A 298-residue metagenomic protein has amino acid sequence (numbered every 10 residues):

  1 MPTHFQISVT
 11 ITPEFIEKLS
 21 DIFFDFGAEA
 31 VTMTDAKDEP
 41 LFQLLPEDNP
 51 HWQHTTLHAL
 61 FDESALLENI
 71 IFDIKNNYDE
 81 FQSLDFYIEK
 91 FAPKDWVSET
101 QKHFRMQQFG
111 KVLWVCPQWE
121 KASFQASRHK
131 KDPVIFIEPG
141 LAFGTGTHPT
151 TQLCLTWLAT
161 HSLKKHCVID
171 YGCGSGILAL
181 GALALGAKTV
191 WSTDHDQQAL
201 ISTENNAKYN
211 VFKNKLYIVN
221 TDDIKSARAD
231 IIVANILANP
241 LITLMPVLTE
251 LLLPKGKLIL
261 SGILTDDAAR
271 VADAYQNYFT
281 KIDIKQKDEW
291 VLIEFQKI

Functional and structural regions predicted by a protein language model:
P2-Q125: N-terminal auxiliary segments of SAM/dcSAM-dependent transferases
I74-Y78, N206-A207, V211, Y275: Conserved hydrophobic residues forming the short capping helix/wall of the S-adenosyl-L-methionine
P93-L163: SAM-dependent Rossmann-like transferase core, predominantly class I methyltransferases with a strong bias toward
H129, L141-K225: Conserved SAM/SAH cofactor-binding pocket of Class I
Q198-S202, P240, D267: Conserved short alpha-helix immediately C-terminal to the canonical SAM/SAH-binding motif I of Rossmann-like
I232-V233: Hydrophobic beta-strand segment of the Class I
I242-K257: A short glycine-rich, Lys/Arg-flanked "PGG" loop and its adjoining helix->strand segment in the class I
L264-I298: Active-site capping/gating segments
